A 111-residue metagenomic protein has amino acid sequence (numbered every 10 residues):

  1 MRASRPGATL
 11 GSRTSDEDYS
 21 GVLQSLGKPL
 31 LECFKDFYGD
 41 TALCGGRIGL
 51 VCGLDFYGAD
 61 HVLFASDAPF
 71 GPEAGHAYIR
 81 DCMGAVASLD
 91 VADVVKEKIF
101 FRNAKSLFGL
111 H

Functional and structural regions predicted by a protein language model:
M1-L63: Catalytic pocket-lining loop regions of alpha/beta-barrel enzymes, especially the amidohydrolase/enolase/GH5 lineages
G39, L43-L63, F70-H111: Mid-to-C-terminal alpha-helical segments outside catalytic/metal-binding sites
